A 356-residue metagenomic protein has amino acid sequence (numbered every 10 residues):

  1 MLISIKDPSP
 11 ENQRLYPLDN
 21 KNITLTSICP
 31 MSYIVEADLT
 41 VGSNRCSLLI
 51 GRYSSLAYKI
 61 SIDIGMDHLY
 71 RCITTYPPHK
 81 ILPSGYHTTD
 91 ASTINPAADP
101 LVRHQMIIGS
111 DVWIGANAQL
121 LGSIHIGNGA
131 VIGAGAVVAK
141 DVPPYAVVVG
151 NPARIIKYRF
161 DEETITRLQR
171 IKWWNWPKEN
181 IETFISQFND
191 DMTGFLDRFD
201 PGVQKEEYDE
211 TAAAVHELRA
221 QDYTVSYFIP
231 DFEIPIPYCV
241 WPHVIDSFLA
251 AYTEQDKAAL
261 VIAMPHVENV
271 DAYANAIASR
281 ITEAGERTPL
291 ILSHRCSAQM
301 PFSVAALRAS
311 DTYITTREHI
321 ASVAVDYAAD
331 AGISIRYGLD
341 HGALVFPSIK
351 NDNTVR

Functional and structural regions predicted by a protein language model:
E11, H79-I81, Y86-L120, P152-H216: C-terminal segments of enzyme domains that contribute to small-molecule binding surfaces
N12-G122: Flexible, glycine/small-residue-enriched loop-and-beta-strand segment within the central core of proteins
Y58, D209-S293: Conserved catalytic-core segment of nucleotide-activated headgroup transferases in glycan assembly
L120-G127, A139: Beta-rich strand-turn-strand
V203-D222, L339-R356: Non-catalytic membrane-proximal stalk/linker segments that position and tether the catalytic domains
F228-F232, I314, L339: Carbohydrate transferase catalytic cores enriched for Leloir-type hexosyltransferases
P289-A306: Conserved active-site histidine-acidic residue motif and adjacent donor-binding/catalytic loop of glycosyltransferases
A305-H319: Acidic donor-binding loop of glycosyltransferase active sites
